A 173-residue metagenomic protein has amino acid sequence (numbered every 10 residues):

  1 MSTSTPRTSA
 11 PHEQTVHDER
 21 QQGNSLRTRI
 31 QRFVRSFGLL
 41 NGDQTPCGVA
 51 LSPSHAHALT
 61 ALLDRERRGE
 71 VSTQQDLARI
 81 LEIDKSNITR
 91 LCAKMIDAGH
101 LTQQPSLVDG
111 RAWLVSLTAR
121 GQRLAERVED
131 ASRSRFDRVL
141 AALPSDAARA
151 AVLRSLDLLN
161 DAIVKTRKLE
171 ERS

Functional and structural regions predicted by a protein language model:
M1-A56: N-terminal leader segment of winged-helix/HTH proteins
Q14, I83, L153-L156: Short linear motifs centered on Gly/Pro in flexible linkers and helix caps
D18, Q22, L51, S72 (+2 more regions): Alpha-helical hairpin
Q21-R29, F33, E129-S173: Terminal interaction helix/tail motif
G38-K85, A98, L114: N-terminal helix-turn-helix DNA-binding core of bacterial DNA-binding proteins
A93-L153: Charged, amphipathic alpha-helical coiled-coil/dimerization segments
